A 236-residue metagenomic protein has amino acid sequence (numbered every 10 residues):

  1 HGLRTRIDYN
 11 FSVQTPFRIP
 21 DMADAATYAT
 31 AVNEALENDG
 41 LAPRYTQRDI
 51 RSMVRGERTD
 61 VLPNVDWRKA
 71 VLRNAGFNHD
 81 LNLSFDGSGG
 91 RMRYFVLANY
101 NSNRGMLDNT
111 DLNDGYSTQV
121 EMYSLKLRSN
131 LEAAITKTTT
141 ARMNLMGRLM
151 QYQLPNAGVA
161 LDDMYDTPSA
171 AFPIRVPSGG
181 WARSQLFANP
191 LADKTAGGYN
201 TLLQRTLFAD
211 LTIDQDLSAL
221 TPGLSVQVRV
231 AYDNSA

Functional and structural regions predicted by a protein language model:
H1-L207, T212-D214, S218: Membrane-proximal, glycine/serine-rich, low-complexity loop/turn segments characteristic of large bacterial
I7, S225-N234: Extended hydrophobic secondary-structure segments that form protein cores and membrane-embedded regions
E34-L36, D233-A236: Eukaryote-specific, cytoplasm-facing alpha-helical/coiled-coil scaffolding segments in long proteins
T221-G223: Short helix-terminating capping/connector loops at secondary-structure junctions
